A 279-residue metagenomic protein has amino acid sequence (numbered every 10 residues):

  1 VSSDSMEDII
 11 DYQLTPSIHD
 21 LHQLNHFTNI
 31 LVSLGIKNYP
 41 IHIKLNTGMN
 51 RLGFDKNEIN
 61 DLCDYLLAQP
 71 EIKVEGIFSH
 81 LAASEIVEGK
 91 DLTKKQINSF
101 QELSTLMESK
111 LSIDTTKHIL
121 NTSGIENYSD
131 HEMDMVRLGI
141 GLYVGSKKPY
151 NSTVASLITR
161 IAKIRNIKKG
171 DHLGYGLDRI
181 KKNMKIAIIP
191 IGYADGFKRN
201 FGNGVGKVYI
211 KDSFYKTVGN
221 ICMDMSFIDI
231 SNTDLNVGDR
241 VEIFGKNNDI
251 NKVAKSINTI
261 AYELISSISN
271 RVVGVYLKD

Functional and structural regions predicted by a protein language model:
V1-D4, D20-N25, K94-D279: Active-site anion/phosphate-binding pocket segments in diverse small-molecule metabolic enzymes
V1-T116: Active-site-proximal beta-alpha core segment in soluble small-molecule metabolic enzymes
